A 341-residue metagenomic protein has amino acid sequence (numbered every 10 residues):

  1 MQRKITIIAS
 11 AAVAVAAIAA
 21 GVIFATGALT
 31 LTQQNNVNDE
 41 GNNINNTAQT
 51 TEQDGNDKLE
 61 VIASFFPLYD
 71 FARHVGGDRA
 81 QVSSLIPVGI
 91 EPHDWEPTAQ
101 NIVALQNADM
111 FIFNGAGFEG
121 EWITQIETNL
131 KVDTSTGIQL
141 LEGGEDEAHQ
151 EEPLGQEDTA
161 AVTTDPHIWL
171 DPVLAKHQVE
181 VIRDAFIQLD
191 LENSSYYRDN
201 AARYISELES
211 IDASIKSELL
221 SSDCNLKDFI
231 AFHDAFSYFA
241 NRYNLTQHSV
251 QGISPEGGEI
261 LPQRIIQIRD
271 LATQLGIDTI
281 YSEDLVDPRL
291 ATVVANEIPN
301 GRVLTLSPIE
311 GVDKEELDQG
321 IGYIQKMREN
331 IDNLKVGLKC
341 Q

Functional and structural regions predicted by a protein language model:
Q2-Q341: Extracytoplasmic metal-acquisition and chelation regions
